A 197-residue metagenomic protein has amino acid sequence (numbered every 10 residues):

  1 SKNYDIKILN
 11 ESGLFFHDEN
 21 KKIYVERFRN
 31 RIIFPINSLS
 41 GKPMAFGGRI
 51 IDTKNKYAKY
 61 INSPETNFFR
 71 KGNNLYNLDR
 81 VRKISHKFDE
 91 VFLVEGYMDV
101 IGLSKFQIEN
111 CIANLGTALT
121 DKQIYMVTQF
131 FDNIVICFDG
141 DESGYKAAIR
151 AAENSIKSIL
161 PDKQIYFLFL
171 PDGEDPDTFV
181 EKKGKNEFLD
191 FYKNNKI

Functional and structural regions predicted by a protein language model:
S1-F130, A147-A148: Phosphate-handling DNA/RNA-contact segment within nucleic-acid enzymes
V91-L93, F131-S143, A148, L168-F169: Acidic beta-strand-to-loop metal/phosphate-binding motif
Y97-M98, I108, L160-D162, L168-L170: Alpha-helical interaction elements
Q107-C111, A151-S155, K182-N186: Short secondary-structure boundary/capping segments
M126, N154-D162: Arginine/glycine-rich "motif VI" loop of SF2 helicases in the C-terminal RecA-like domain
S143-I149, E174-F179: Switch/connector loops and helix/strand junctions flanking conserved nucleotide-binding motifs in nucleotide-processing
D162-I197: C-terminal or mid-to-C-terminal helical accessory/interaction module adjacent to the motor/catalytic core
